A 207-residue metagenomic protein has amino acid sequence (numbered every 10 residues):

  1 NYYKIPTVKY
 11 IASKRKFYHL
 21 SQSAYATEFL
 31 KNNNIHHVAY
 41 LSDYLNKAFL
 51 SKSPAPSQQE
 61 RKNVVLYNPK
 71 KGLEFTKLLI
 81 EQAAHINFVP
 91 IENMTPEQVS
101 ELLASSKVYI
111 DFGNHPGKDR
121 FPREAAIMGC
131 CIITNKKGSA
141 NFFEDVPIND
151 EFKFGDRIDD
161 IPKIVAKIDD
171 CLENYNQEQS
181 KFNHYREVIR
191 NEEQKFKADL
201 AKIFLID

Functional and structural regions predicted by a protein language model:
Y2-H19: Membrane-proximal helix-turn-helix segments that form the acceptor-binding/catalytic region of lipid-linked
S13, K31, A126: Anion (oxyanion) recognition and catalysis
K14-Y18, I35, S105-K107, G129: Short, well-ordered alpha-helix to beta-strand connector turns
L20-Q22, L41, N135: Generic beta-sheet signal
A24-V99: Conserved catalytic-core segment of nucleotide-activated headgroup transferases in glycan assembly
P96-S106, I127: Short acidic alpha-helix that forms the nucleotide-activated donor recognition element in Leloir-type transferases
A104-G117: Acidic donor-binding loop of glycosyltransferase active sites
N114, R120-R190: Catalytic binding pocket for nucleotide-activated donors in carbohydrate/polymer assembly enzymes
